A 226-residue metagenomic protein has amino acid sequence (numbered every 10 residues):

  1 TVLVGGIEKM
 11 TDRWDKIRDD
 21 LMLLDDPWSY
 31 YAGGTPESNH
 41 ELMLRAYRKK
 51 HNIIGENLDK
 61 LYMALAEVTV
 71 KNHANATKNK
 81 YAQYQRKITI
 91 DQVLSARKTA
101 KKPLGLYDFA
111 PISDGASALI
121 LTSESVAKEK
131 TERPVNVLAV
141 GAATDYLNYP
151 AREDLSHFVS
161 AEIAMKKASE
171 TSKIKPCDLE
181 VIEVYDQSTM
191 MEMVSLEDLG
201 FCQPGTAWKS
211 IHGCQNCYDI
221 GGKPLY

Functional and structural regions predicted by a protein language model:
V2-L58: Flexible glycine-/small-residue-enriched beta->alpha junction loops that bind anionic phosphate/pyrophosphate groups
G6-T11, K71, G141-T144, Y185-T189 (+1 more regions): Acidic, glycine-rich active-site loops and adjacent beta-strand->loop/helix elements that engage anionic groups
R13-R18, T77-K80, N148-P150, M193-L196: Short acidic, glycine/serine/threonine-rich loops at helix termini
L21-Y30, K50, I54, L58 (+3 more regions): Condensing-enzyme catalytic core mediating Claisen C-C bond formation in acyl metabolism
G34, N39-I90: N-terminal leader/propeptide and maturation segments of large enzyme subunits in energy/redox metabolism and hydrolases
A118, S160, A164-S172, M191-L199: Stable alpha-helical structural segments in soluble proteins, enriched in small hydrophobic residues
Y149-D154, D186-W208, I220-G222: Short glycine/threonine-rich loop-to-helix capping motif typified by GTGT followed within a few residues by an Asp-Pro
K175-E180, P204-G205: Short acidic capping loops at alpha-helix termini that bridge into adjacent secondary structure
